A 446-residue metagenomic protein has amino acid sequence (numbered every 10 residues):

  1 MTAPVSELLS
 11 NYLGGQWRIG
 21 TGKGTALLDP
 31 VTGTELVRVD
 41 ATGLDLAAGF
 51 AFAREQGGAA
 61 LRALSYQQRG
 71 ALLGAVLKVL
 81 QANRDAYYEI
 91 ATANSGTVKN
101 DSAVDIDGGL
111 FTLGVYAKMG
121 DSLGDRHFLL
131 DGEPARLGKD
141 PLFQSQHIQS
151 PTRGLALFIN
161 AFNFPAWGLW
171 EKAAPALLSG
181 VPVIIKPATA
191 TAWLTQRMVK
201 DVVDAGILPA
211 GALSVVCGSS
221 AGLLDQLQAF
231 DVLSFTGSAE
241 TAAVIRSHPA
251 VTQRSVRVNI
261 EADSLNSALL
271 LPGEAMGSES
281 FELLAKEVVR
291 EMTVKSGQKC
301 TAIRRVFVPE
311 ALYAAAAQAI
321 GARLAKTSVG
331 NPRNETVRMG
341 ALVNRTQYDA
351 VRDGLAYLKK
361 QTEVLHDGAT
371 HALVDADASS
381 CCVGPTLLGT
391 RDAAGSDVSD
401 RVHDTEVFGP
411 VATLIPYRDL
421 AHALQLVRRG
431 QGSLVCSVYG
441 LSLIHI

Functional and structural regions predicted by a protein language model:
M1-P141, K326, V343, S442: N-terminal Rossmann-like NAD(P)+-binding subdomain of aldehyde/semialdehyde dehydrogenases
P30-E35, L227, D263, K299-T301 (+3 more regions): Short glycine-enriched loop/turn motifs at secondary-structure junctions
G33, R69, A91, G180 (+8 more regions): Residue-level signal for inorganic ion chemistry
E35-A41, G58-R62, L137, L157-F158 (+6 more regions): Short, well-ordered beta-strand elements within core beta-sheets of diverse protein domains
G57, L61, L77-R84, Y88 (+15 more regions): Structural signal for hydrophobic packing residues in well-ordered secondary-structure cores of soluble enzyme domains
D125-L283, Y417: Rossmann-like NAD(P) dinucleotide-binding subdomain of oxidoreductase/dehydrogenase enzymes
G206, V232, T241-V398, P416-A421 (+1 more regions): ALDH superfamily catalytic-core signature
I444-I446: Conserved small/polar residues in nucleotide/adenosyl-binding loops
